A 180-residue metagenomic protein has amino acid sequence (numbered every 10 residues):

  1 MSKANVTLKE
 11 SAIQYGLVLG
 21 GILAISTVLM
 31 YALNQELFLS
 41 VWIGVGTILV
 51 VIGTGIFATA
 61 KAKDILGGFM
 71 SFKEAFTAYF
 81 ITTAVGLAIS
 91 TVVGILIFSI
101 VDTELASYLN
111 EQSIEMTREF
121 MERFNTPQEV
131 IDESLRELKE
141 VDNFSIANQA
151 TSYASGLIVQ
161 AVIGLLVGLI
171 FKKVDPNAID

Functional and structural regions predicted by a protein language model:
M1-A62: Transmembrane alpha-helical insertion/packing segments
M1-N5, K172-D180: Short, charged juxtamembrane terminal tails flanking transmembrane helices
E10-V18, T77-G86: Alpha-helical transmembrane segments of multi-pass membrane proteins
I22-S26, M30, V51-T54, G86-S90 (+4 more regions): Alpha-helical transmembrane segments of multipass membrane proteins
T59-E74: Membrane-helix interface/capping segments
I81-E104: C-terminal halves and exits of single transmembrane alpha-helices
V101-D142: Membrane-interface interhelical loops and short interface/amphipathic helices in multi-pass inner-membrane
L135-A161: Individual transmembrane alpha-helix segments
